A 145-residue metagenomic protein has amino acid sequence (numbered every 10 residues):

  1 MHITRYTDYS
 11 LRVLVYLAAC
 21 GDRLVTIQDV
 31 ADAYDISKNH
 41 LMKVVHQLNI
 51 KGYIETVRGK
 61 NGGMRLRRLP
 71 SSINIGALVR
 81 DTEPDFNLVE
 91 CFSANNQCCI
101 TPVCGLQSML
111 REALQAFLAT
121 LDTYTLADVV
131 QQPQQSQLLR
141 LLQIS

Functional and structural regions predicted by a protein language model:
A18-D22, R68-L69: Short helix-capping/hinge SLiMs at alpha-helix to coil transitions
Q28-Y34: A short alpha-helical element within helix-turn-helix/winged-helix DNA-binding domains across DNA-binding proteins
D32, N49-I50: Alpha-helical residues within the helix-turn-helix
N39: Key DNA-contact positions within bacterial/archaeal DNA-binding proteins
G52-N61, R65-L66: Beta-hairpin "wing" of winged helix-turn-helix
P70-N95, L110-Q115: Conserved segment of winged-helix/HTH DNA-binding domains
N96-S145: C-terminal regulatory/oligomerization modules of transcriptional regulators
